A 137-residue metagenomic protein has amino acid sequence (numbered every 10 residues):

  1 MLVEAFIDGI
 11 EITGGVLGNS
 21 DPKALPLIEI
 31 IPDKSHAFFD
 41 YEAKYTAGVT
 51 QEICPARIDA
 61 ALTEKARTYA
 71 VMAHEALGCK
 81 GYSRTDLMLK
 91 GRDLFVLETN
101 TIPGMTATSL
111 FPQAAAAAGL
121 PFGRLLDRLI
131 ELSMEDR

Functional and structural regions predicted by a protein language model:
M1-T68, L94-F95: Phosphate-binding site of ATP-dependent enzymes
K44, R57-R137: ATP-dependent carboxylate activation and anion-phosphoryl transfer catalytic cores that bind Mg-ATP to form
